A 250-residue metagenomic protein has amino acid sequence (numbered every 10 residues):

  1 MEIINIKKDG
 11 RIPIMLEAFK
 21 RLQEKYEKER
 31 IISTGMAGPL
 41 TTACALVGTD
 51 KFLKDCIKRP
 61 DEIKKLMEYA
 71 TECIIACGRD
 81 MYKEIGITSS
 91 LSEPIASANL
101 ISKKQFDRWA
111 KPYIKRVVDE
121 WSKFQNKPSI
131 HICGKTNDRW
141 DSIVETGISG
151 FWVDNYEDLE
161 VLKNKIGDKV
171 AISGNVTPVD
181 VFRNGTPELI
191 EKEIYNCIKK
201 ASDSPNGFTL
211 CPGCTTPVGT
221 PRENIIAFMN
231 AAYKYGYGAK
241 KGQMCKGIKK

Functional and structural regions predicted by a protein language model:
I4-K250: Active-site loop segments of alpha/beta catalytic cores
